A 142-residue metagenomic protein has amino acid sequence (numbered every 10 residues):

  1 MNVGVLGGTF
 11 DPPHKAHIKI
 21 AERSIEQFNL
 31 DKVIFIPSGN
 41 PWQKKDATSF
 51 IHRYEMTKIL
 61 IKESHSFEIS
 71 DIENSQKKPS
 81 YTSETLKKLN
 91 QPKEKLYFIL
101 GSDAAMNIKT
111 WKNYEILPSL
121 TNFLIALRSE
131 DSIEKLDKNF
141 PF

Functional and structural regions predicted by a protein language model:
M1-F142: Nucleotidyltransferase catalytic core that binds NTPs
